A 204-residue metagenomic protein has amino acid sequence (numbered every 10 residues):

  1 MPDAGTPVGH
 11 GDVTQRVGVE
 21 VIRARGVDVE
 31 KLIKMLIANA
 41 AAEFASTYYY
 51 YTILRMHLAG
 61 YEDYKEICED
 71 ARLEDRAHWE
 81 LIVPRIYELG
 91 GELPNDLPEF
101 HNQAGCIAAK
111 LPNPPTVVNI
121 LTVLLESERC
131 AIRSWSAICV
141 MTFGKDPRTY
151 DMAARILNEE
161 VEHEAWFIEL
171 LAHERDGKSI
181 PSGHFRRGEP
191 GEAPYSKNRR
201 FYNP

Functional and structural regions predicted by a protein language model:
M1-P204: Iron-associated oxidoreductase/ferritin-like identity signal
